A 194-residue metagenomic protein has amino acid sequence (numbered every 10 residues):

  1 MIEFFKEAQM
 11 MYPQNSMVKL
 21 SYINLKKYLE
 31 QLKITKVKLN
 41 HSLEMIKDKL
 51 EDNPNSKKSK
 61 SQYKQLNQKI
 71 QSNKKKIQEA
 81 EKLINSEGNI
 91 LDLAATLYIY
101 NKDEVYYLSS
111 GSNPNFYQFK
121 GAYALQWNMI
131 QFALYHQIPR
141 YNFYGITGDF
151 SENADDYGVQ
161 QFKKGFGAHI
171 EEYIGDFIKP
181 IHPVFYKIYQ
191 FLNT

Functional and structural regions predicted by a protein language model:
M1-E7, E104, S109, F132 (+4 more regions): Aromatic-enriched hydrophobic runs in primary sequence
M1-Y117: A conserved beta-strand-loop-helix scaffold within acyl/acetyltransferase catalytic domains
M11-N15, H136, F166-H169: Structured helix-beta-strand junction loops
K19-S21, D92-L93, G121-Q126, E171 (+1 more regions): Functionally constrained cores in energy, signaling, and assembly domains
K27-T35, A133, I188-L192: Alpha-helix boundary/capping detector
K36-L39, E44, E51-E87, R140-T194: Terminal substrate-recognition subdomain of acyl/acetyltransferases
D92-A95, Y100-F166: Acyl-donor binding region in acyl/amide transferases
